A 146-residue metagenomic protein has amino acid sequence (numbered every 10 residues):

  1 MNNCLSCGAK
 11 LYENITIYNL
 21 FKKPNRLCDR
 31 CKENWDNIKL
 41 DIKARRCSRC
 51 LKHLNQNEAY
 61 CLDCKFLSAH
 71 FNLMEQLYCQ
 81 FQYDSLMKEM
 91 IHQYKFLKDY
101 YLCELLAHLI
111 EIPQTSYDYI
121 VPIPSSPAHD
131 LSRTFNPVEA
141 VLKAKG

Functional and structural regions predicted by a protein language model:
M1-G146: Glycine-rich phosphate/pyrophosphate-handling loop used in enzymes and phosphotransfer proteins
